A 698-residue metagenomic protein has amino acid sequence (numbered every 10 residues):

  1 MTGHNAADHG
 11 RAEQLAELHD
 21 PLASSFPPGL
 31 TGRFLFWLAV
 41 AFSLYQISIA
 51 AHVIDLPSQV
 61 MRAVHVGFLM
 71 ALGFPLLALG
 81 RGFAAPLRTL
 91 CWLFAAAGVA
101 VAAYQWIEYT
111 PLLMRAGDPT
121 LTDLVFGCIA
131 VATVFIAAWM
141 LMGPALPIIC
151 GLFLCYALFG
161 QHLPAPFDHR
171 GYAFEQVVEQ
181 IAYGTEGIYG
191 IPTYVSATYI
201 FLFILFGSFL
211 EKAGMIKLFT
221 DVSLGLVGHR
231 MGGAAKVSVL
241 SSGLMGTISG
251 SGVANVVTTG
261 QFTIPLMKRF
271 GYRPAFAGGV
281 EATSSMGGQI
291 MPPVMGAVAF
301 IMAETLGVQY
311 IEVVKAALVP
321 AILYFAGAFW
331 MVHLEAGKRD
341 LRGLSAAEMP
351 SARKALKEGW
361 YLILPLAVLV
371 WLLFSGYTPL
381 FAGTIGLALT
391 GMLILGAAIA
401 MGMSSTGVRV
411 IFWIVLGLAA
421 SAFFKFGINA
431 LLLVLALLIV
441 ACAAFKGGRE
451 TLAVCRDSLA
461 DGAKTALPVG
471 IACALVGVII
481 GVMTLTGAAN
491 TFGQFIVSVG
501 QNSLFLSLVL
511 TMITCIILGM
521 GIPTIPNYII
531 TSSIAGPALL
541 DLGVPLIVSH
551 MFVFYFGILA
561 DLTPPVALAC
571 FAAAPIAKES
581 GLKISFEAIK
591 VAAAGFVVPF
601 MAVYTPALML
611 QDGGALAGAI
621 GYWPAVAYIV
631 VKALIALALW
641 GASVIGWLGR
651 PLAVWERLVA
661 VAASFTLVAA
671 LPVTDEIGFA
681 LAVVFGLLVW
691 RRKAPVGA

Functional and structural regions predicted by a protein language model:
M1-M114, L124-C128: Conserved, well-structured core domains of diverse proteins
T2-R33, L318-K464, L568-V668, K693-G697: Long, contiguous bundles of hydrophobic transmembrane helices that form the permeation core of multi-pass
G80-A84, A102-G117, L141, Q161-E175: Transmembrane alpha-helix boundary signature
L121-V125, E186-Y199, G225-S238, F270-F276 (+5 more regions): Membrane-interfacial loop-to-helix junctions in multi-pass transporters
D123-F126, D168-Q180, I191-A197, V314-P320 (+4 more regions): Loop-to-transmembrane alpha-helix initiation sites
I136, M140-L141, G151-P166, F174-V178 (+7 more regions): Core transmembrane alpha-helical segments of multi-pass membrane transporters/permeases
G207-E211, S242-S251, T283-Q289, L373 (+5 more regions): Transmembrane alpha-helix interface/packing and boundary motifs in multi-pass membrane proteins, characterized by
T220-G288, V294-I301, G307, T524-F556 (+1 more regions): Hydrophobic transmembrane alpha-helices that form the pore/transport pathway of multi-pass ion and small-solute
